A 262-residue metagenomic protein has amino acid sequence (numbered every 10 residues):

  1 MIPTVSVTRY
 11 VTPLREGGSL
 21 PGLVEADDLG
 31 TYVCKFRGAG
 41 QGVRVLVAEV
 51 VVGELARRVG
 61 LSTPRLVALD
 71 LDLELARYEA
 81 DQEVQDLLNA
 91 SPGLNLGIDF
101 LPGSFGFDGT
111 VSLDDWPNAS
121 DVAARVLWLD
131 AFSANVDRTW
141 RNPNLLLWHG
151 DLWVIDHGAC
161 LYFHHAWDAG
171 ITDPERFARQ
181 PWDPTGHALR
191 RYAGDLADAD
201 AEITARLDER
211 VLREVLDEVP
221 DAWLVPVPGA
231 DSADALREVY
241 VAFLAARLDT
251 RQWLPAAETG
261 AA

Functional and structural regions predicted by a protein language model:
M1-A262: Phosphate/dinucleotide-binding and metal-coordinating scaffold of catalytic cores in nucleotide-dependent enzymes
